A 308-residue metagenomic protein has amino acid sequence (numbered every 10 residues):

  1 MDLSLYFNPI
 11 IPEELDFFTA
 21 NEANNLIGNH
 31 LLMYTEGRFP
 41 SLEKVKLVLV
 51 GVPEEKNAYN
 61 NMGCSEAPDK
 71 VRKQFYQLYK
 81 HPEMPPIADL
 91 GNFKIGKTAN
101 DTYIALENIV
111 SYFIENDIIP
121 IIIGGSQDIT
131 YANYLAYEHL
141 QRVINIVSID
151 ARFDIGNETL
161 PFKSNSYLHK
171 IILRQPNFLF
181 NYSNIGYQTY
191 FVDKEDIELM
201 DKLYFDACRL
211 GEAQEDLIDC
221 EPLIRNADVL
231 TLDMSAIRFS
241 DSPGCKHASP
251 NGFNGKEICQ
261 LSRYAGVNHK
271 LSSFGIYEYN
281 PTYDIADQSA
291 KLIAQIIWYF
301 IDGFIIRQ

Functional and structural regions predicted by a protein language model:
D2-L49, E55-Q308: Conserved alpha-helical scaffold segments that buttress catalytic/binding sites
